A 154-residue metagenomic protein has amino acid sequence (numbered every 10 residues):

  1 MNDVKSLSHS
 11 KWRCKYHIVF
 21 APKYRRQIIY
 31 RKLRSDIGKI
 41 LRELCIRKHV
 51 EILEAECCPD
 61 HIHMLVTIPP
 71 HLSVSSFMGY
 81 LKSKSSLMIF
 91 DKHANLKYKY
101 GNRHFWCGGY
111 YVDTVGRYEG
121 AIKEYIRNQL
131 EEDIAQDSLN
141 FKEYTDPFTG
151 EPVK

Functional and structural regions predicted by a protein language model:
M1-K154: Basic nucleic-acid-binding interfaces
